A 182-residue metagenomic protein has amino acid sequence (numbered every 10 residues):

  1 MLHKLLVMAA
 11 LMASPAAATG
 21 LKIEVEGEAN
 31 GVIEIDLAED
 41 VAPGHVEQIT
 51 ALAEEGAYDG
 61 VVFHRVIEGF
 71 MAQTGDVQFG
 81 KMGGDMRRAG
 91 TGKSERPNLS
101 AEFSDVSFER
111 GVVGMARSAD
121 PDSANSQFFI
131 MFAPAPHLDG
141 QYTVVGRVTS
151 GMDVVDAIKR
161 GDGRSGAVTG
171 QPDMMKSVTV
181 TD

Functional and structural regions predicted by a protein language model:
L2-M8, P15-D182: Cyclophilin-like peptidyl-prolyl cis-trans isomerases
